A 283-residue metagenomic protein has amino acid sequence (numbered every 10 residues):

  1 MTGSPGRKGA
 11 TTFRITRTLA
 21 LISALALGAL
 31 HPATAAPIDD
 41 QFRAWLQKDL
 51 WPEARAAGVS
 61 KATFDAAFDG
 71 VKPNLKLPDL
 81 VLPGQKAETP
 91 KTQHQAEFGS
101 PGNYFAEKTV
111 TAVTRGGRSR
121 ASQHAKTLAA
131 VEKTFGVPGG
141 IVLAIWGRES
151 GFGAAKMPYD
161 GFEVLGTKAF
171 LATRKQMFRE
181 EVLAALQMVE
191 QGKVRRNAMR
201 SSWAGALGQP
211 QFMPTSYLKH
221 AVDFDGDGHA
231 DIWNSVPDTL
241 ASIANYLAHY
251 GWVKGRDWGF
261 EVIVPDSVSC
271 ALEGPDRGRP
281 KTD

Functional and structural regions predicted by a protein language model:
S4, T12-Q176, L186-M199, G205 (+1 more regions): Cell-wall glycan-active module
M177, E181: DNA breakage-rejoining catalytic core of tyrosine-based enzymes
Q211: Functionally critical loop-and-helix segments that line ligand-binding/catalytic clefts of soluble enzyme domains
